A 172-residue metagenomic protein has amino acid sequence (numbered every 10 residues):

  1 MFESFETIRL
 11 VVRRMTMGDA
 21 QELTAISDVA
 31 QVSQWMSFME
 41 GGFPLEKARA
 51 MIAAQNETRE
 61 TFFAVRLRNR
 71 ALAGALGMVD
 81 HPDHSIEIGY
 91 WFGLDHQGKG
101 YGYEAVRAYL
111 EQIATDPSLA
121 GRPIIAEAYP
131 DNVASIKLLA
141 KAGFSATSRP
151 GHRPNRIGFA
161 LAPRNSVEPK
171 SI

Functional and structural regions predicted by a protein language model:
M1-Q34, F62-I172: Acyl-donor (CoA/ACP) binding surface of acyl/acetyltransferases
Q31-I52: Conserved GNAT-fold acetyl-CoA-binding loop/helix
I52-A64: A short helix-loop-beta-strand connector motif used in the catalytic cores of GNAT acetyltransferases and, in some
